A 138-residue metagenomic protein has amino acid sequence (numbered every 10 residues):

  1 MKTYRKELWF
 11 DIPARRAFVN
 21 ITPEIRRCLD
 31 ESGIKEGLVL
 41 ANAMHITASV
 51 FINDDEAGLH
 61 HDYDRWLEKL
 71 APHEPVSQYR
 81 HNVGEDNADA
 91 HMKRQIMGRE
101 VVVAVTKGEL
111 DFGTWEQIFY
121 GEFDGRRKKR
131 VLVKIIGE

Functional and structural regions predicted by a protein language model:
M1-E138: Active-site histidine-anchored catalytic micro-motif
